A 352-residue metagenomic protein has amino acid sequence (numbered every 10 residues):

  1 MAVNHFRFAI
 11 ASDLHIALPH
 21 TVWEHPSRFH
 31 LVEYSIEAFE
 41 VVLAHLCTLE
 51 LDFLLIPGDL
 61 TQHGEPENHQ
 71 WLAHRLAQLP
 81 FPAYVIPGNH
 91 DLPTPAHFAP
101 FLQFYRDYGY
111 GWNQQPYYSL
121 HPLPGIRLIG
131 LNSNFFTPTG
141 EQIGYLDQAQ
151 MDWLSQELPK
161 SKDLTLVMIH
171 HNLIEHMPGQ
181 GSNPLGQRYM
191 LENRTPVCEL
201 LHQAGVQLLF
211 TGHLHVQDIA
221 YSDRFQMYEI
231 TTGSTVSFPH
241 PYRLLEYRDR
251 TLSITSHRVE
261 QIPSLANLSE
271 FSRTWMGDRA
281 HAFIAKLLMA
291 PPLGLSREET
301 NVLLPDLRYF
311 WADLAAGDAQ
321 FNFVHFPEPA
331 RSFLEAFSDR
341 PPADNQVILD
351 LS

Functional and structural regions predicted by a protein language model:
M1-A9, S119-G130, K160-L164, S222-E229 (+1 more regions): Beta-strand-turn-beta hairpins that frame and shape the catalytic cleft of phosphate-ester-processing enzymes
M1-Q70: N-terminal active-site segment of His-dependent metallophosphoesterases
S12-E37, P93-G111, T137-L146, G181-G186 (+1 more regions): Acidic/histidine-rich helix-loop elements that form or flank divalent-metal/phosphate-binding sites at the catalytic
D13, L54, D59, L72 (+6 more regions): Divalent metal-coordination and catalytic microenvironments
A17-H20, Q62-E67, N89-A96, F136-T139 (+3 more regions): Active-site environment of divalent metal-dependent phosphoester hydrolases
A44-F53, R127, E141-Y228, A290-P291 (+3 more regions): His/acidic metal-ligating clusters that form di-metal
P66, Q70-S155, P159, R188 (+1 more regions): Extended active-site neighborhood of metal-dependent phosphoesterases/phosphodiesterases
Q226-V302, E335-S352: Binuclear metal-dependent phosphoesterase catalytic core
